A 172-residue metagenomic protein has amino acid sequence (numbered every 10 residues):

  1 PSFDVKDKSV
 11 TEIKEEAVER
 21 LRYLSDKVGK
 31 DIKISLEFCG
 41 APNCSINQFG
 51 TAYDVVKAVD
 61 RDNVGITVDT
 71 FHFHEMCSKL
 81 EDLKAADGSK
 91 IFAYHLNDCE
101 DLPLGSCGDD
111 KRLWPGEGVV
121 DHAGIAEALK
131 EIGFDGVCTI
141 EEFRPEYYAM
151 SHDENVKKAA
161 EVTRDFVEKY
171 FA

Functional and structural regions predicted by a protein language model:
P1, N97, E141: Conserved residues at the C-terminal ends of beta-strands
P1-G65, E75: Active-site acidic/histidine proton-transfer and metal-coordination neighborhood in alpha/beta enzyme cores
K8-S9, S45-Y53, H72-D135, R144-E154: Gly/Pro-rich active-site loop or hairpin
I13, A17, G118, V156: Short, conserved glycine- and acidic-residue-centered signature motifs in active-site or ligand-binding loops
Y23-I34, V59-R61, I125-D135, F166-A172: A structural motif corresponding to the C-terminal end of an alpha-helix and its immediate exit/capping segment
I34-L36, V64-V68, F92-Y94, G136-E141: Hydrophobic faces of well-ordered beta-strands that scaffold small-molecule active sites in alpha/beta enzyme cores
S151-A172: C-terminal helical cap(s) of enzyme catalytic domains, especially alpha/beta-barrels
